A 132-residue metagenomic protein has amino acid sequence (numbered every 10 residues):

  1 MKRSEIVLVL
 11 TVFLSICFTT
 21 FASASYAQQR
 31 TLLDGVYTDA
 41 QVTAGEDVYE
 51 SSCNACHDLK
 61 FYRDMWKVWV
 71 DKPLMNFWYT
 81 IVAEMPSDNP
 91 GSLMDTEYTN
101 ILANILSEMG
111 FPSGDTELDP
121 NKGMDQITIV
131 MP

Functional and structural regions predicted by a protein language model:
M1-E5: Positively charged n-region of N-terminal signal peptides that target proteins for export
V9-T20: Bacterial N-terminal signal peptides
A24-V48: Electrostatic cytochrome c docking/interface patches
S25, Y49-N54, L74-N76: Short hydrophobic/aromatic-rich motifs at helix boundaries and adjacent loops
D39-V42, L59-Y79, P86-T99, F111 (+1 more regions): Electron-transfer interface patches adjacent to heme c in soluble/periplasmic c-type cytochromes and di-/multiheme
G45, Y49-L59, I101, I105: The canonical Cys-X-X-Cys-His
D95-P132: Flexible coil segments in periplasmic/lumen-exposed cytochrome c-class electron-transfer proteins
